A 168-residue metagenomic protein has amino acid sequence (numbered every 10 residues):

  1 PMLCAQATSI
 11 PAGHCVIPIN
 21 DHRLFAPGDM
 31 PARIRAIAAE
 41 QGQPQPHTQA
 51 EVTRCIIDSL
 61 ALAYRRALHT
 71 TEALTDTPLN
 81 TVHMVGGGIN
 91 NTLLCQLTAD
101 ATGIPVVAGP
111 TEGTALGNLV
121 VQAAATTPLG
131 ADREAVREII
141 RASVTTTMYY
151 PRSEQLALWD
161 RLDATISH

Functional and structural regions predicted by a protein language model:
P1-T81, N90-T114, V120-H168: Active-site core segments that coordinate phosphate-bearing ligands/cofactors across diverse enzyme families
